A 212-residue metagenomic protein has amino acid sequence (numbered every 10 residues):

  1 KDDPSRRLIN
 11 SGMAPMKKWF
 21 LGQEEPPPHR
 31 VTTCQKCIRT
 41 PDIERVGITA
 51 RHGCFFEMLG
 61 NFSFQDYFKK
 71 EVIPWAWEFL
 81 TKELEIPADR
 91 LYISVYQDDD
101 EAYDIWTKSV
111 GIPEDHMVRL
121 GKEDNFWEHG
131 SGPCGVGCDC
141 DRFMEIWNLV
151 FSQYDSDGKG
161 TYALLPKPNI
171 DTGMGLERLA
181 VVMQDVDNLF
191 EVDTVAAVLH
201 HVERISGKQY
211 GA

Functional and structural regions predicted by a protein language model:
K1-A212: Alpha-helical segments
